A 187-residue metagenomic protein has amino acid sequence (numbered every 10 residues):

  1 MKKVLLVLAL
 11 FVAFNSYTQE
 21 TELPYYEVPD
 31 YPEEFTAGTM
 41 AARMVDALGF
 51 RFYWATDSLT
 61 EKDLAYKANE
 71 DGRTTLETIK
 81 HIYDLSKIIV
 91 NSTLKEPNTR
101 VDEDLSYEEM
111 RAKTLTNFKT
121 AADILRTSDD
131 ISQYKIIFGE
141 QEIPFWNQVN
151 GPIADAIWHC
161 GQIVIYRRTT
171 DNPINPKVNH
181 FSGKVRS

Functional and structural regions predicted by a protein language model:
M1-E22: Bacterial Sec-dependent N-terminal signal peptides
E20-L23, D30, A42-D46, Y53 (+2 more regions): Short, contiguous alpha-helical
Y25-A37: Short, contiguous pre-domain boundary segments
F35-A41, Y107-E108: Active-site rim elements
M44, L48-A55, L85, M110-I124: Alpha-helical packing segments of well-folded alpha/beta enzyme cores
S106-F138, E142-W158: Acidic/histidine-rich alpha-helical segments that form the ligand environment of transition-metal centers
